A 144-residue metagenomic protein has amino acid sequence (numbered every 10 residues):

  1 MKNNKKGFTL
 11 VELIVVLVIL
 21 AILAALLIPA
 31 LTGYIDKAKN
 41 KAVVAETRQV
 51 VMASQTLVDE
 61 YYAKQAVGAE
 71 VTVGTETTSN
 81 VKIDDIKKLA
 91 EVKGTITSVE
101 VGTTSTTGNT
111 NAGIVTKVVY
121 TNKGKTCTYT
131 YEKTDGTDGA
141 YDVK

Functional and structural regions predicted by a protein language model:
N4-T32: N-terminal single-pass transmembrane signal-anchor helix
F8, N40-V44, V51, A90 (+2 more regions): Sequence-pattern detector for short linear motifs and compositional/periodic biases rather than a specific fold
I19-I22, I28, D36, K88 (+2 more regions): N-terminal cationic amphipathic segment used for targeting or macromolecule association
L31-M52, Y61: Aliphatic-rich helix starts adjacent to a transmembrane/signal segment
M52-V73: Alpha-helix exit/C-cap motif
A66-T130, T134, V143-K144: Extracellular/periplasmic head regions of type IV pilus-like filament subunits
